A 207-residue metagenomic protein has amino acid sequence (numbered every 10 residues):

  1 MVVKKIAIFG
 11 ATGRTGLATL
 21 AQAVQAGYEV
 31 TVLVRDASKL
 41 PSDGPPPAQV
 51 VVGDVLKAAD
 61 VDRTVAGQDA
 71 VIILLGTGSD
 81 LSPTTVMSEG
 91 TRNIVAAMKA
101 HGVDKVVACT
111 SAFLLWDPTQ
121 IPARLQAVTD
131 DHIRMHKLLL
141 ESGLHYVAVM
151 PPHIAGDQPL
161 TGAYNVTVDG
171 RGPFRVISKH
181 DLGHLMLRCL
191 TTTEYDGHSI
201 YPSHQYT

Functional and structural regions predicted by a protein language model:
K4-Y28: N-terminal Rossmann NAD(P)H-binding glycine-rich loop of SDR-like oxidoreductase domains
L33-S38, D54-V55: N-terminal Rossmann-fold cofactor-binding loop
P46-D69: Conserved Rossmann-fold cofactor-binding substructure of NAD(P)-dependent oxidoreductases
I73-L74, S79-V106, D130-R134: NAD(P)-cofactor binding segment of oxidoreductase domains
M87-G90, D131, V149, F174-L187 (+1 more regions): Substrate-positioning beta->alpha
H136-D157: Conserved beta-loop-beta element that borders a ligand/cofactor-binding pocket
Q158-G162, C189-H198: Glycine/proline-rich active-site loop of Rossmann-fold NAD(P)-dependent oxidoreductases
